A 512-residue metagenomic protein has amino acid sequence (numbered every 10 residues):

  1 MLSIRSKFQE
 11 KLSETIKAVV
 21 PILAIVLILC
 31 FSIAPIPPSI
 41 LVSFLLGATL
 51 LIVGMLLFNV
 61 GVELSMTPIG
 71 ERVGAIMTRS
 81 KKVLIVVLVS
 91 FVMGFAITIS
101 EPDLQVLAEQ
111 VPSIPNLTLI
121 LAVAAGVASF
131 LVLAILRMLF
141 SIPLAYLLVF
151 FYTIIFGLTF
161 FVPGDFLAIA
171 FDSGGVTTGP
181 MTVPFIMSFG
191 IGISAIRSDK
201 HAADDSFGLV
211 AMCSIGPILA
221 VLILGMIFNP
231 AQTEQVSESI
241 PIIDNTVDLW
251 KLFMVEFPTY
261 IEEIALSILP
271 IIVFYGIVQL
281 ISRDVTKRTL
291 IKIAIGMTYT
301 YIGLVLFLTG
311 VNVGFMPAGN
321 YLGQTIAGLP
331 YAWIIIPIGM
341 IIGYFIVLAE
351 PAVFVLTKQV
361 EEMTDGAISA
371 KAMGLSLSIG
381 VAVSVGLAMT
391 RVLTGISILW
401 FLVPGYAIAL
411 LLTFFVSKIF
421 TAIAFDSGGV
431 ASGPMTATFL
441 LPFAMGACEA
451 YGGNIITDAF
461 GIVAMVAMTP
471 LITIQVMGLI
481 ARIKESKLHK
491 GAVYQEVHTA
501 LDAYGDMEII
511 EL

Functional and structural regions predicted by a protein language model:
M1-T15, V19, G70-L84, D199-S206 (+6 more regions): Intrinsically disordered, low-complexity non-transmembrane regions of multi-pass membrane transporters
L2, A134-V149, D165, I169 (+6 more regions): Juxtamembrane and boundary regions of transmembrane helices in multi-pass small-molecule transporters and channels
E10-A18, V42-A48, I76-I85, L144-V149 (+3 more regions): Alpha-helical transmembrane segments and their helix-start/interface "positive-inside/aromatic belt" motifs in integral
V20-I33, G47-L57, V89-A96, G126-R137 (+10 more regions): Hydrophobic core segments of alpha-helical transmembrane domains in multi-pass membrane transport and ion-translocation
I28-V42, V62-G70, A96-V111, F130-S141 (+11 more regions): Transmembrane helix-loop junctions in multi-pass membrane proteins
V42-S43, G61, A108-I120, M138-T153 (+8 more regions): Transmembrane helix-loop boundary segments of multi-pass membrane transporters
G74-I76, V83-I154, A332-T413: Helix-loop-helix junctions within the multi-pass membrane cores of secondary transporters/permeases
S239-A352: Transmembrane helical segments that form the transport core of multi-pass membrane transport proteins
